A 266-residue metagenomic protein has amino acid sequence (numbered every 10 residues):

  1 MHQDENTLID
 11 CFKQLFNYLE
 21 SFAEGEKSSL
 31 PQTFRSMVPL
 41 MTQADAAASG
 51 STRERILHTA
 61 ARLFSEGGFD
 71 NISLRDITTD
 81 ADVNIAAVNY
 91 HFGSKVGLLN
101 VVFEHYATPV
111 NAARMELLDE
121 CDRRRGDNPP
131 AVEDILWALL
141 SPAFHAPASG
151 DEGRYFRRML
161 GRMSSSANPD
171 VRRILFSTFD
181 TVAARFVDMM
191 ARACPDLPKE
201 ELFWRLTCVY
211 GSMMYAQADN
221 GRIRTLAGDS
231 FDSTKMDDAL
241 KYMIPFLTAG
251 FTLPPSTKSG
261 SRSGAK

Functional and structural regions predicted by a protein language model:
H2-L40, S177-K266: C-terminal peripheral helix-coil segments that are non-catalytic and often amphipathic
S49, R53-A61: Short, leucine-enriched amphipathic alpha-helices that occur as contiguous helical runs
R55, L63, G67-H105: Helix-turn-helix
L57, E133-L140, D237-T248: Short, amphipathic alpha-helical "lid/cap" segments that border enzyme active or binding sites
G97, V102, Y106-C121: Conserved phosphoryl-transfer catalytic core
E116-F156, L206: Hydrophobic alpha-helical connector segments
E133-A138, G150-S177, N220-T225: Amphipathic alpha-helical segments used for helix-helix packing
L139-A143, R157-S164, V209-M213, L247: Short alpha-helical scaffolding segments that buttress acidic/His motifs in well-ordered protein cores
